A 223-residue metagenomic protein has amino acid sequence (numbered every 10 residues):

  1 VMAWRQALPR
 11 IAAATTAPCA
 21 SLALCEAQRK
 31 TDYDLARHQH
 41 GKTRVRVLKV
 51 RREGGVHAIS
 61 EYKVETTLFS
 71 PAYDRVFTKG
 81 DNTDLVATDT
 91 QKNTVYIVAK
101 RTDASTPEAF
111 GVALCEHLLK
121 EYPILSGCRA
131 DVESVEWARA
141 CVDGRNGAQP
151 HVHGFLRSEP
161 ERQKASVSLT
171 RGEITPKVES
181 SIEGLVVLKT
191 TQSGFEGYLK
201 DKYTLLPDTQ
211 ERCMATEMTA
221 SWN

Functional and structural regions predicted by a protein language model:
M2-K30: Terminal signal-anchor or tail-anchor transmembrane helices that tether membrane-associated enzymes to cellular
E26-N223: N-terminal intrinsically disordered, cationic/polar leader segments that include organellar targeting peptides
